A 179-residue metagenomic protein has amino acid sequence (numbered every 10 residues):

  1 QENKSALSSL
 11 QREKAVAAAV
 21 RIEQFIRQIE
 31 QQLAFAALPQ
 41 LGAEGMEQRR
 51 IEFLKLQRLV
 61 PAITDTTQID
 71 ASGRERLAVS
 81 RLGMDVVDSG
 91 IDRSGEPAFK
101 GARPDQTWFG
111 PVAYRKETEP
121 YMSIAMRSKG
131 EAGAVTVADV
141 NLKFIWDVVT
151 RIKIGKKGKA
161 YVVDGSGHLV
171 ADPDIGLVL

Functional and structural regions predicted by a protein language model:
Q1, M126, G167, I175-L179: Short, intrinsically disordered, charge-balanced linker/junction segments flanking boundaries in proteins
Q1-E47, K55-A62, W108, Y121 (+1 more regions): Juxtamembrane extracytoplasmic/periplasmic/luminal helical "stalk" adjacent to the first N-terminal
L10, T107-V112, K159-A160, G165-S166 (+1 more regions): N-terminal sensory and localization modules of signal-transduction and trafficking proteins
Q11, R49, Q68, E75-R76 (+2 more regions): Polar/charged side chains located within well-ordered beta-strands of beta-rich proteins
R12, E30, R50-L54, G95-F99 (+1 more regions): Extracytoplasmic/secreted envelope proteins and their assembly/folding machinery, especially bacterial periplasmic
L38, F53-L82, V162-G176: Extracytoplasmic ligand-binding sensor domains of the Cache superfamily
A62, R76-I152, K156-K159: Extracytoplasmic/periplasmic ligand-binding sensor regions of membrane-associated signaling proteins
